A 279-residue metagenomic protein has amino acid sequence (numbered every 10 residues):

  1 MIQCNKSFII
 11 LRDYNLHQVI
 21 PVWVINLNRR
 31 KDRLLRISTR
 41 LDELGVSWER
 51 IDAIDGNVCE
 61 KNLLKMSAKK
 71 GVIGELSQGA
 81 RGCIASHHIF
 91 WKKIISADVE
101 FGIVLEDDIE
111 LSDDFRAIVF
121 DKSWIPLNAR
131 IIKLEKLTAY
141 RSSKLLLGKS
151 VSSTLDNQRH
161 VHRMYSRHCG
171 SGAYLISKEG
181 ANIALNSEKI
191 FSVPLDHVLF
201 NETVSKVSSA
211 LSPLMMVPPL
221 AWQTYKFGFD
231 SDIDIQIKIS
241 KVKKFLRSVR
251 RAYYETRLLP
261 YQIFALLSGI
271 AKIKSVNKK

Functional and structural regions predicted by a protein language model:
I2-L105, I109-K279: An acidic/histidine-cluster motif and surrounding catalytic segment that typifies divalent-metal-assisted enzyme active
